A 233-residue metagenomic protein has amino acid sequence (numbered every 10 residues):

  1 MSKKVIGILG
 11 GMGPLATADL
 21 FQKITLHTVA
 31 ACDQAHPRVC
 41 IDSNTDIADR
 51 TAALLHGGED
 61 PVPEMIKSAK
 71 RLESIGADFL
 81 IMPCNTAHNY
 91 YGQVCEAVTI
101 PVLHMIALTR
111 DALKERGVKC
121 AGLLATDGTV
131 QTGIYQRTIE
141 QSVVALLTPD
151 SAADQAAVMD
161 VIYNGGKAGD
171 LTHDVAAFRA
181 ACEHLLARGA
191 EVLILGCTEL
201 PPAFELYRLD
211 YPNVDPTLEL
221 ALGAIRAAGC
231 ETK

Functional and structural regions predicted by a protein language model:
M1-K233: Non-catalytic structural scaffold of enzyme domains
